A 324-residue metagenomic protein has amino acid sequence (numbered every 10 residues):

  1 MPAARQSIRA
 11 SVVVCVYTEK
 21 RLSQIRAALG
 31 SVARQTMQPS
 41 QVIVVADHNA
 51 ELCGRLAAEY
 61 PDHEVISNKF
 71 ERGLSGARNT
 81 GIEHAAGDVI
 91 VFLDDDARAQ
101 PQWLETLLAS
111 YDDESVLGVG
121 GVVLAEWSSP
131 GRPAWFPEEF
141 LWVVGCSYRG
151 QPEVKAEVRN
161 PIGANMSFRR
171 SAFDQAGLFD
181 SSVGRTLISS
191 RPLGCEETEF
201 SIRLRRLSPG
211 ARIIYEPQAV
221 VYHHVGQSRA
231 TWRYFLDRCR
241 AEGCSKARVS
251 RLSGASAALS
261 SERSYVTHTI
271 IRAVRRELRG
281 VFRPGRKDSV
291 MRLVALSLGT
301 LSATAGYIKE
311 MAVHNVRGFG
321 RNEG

Functional and structural regions predicted by a protein language model:
M1-S31: N-proximal low-complexity "stem/linker" segments adjacent to membrane-targeting elements
L29-P39: Short, acidic, metal-binding catalytic loop of nucleotide-sugar glycosyltransferases
N68-A85: Glycine-rich, basic loop-to-helix element that forms the pyrophosphate-binding segment of sugar-nucleotide handling
I90: Short aromatic/hydrophobic "clamp" motif used to bind/position activated sugar donors
Q102-W135: Conserved donor NDP-sugar-binding/catalytic core segment of glycosyltransferases
G121, P137-V158: Short, flexible, basic/aromatic active-site loop/helix in glycosyltransferases
G163-F168, A172-A176, V183-A219: A short, conserved alpha-helix in the catalytic core of glycosyltransferases
D237-A241, G254-G324: Non-catalytic, C-terminal membrane-associated alpha-helical segments of glycosyltransferases
